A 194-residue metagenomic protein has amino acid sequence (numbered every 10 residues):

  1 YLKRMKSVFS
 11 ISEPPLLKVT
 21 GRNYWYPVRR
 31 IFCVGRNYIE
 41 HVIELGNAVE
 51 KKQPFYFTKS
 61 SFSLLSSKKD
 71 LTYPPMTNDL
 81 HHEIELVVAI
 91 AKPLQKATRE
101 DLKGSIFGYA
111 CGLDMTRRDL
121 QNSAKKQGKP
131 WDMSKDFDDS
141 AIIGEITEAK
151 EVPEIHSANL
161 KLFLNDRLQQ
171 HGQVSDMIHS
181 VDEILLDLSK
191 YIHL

Functional and structural regions predicted by a protein language model:
R4-F107: Extended, compositionally biased flexible segments
K6-W25, H41, A48-E50, R118-L194: Catalytic-pocket segment enriched in acidic/His residues
Q53, I84-L86, F107-C111, D139-A141 (+1 more regions): Generic beta-strand structural signal
